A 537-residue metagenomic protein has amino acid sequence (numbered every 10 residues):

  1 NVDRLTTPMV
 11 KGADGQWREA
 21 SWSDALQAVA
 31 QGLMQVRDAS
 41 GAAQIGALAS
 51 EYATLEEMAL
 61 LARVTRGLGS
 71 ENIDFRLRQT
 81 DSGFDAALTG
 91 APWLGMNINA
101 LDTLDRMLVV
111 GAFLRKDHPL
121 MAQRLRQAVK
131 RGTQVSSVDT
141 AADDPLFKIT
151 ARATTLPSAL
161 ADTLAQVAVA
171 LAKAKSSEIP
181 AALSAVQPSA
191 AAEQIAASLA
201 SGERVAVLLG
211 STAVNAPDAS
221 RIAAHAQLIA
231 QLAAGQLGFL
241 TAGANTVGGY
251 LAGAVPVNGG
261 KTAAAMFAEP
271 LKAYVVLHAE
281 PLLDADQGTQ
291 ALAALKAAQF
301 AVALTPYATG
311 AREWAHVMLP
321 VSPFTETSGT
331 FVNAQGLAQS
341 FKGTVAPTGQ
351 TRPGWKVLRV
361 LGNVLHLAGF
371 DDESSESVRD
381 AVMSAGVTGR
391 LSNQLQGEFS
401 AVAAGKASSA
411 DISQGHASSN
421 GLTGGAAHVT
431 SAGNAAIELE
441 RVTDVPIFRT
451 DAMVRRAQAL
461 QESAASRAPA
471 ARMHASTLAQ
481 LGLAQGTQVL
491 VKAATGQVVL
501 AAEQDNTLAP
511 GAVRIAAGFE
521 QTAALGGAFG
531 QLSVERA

Functional and structural regions predicted by a protein language model:
N1-A43, D102-R106, Q127-V135, D139-A206 (+2 more regions): Cofactor-/ligand-binding subdomain signature composed of acidic, glycine-rich, tryptophan-containing flexible loops
R4, A20, D24, A28 (+8 more regions): Conserved active-site and cofactor/substrate-binding residues in soluble primary-metabolism enzymes
W17-A20, Y52, D85-N99, A112-K116 (+5 more regions): Alpha-helix capping and helix-loop boundary segments enriched in small/acidic/polar residues
Q27, Q31-R37, Q44, L61-A62 (+9 more regions): A cross-kingdom feature strongest in bacterial/archaeal respiratory oxidoreductases
Q44, L48-A100, A224-N258: Anionic-ligand anchoring segments at beta-strand to alpha-helix junctions in alpha/beta enzyme folds, i.e., glycine
A49-E57, L114-K116, S211-A219, P281-L283: Gly/Ser/Thr-rich loops at beta-strand to alpha-helix junctions that form or flank small-molecule/cofactor-binding
N72-I73, A153-D162, M318-P323: Short hydrophobic/aromatic-enriched beta-strand-loop microsegments
S176-E193, W355, A368-V387: Internal, active-site/partner-interface "lid" segment
